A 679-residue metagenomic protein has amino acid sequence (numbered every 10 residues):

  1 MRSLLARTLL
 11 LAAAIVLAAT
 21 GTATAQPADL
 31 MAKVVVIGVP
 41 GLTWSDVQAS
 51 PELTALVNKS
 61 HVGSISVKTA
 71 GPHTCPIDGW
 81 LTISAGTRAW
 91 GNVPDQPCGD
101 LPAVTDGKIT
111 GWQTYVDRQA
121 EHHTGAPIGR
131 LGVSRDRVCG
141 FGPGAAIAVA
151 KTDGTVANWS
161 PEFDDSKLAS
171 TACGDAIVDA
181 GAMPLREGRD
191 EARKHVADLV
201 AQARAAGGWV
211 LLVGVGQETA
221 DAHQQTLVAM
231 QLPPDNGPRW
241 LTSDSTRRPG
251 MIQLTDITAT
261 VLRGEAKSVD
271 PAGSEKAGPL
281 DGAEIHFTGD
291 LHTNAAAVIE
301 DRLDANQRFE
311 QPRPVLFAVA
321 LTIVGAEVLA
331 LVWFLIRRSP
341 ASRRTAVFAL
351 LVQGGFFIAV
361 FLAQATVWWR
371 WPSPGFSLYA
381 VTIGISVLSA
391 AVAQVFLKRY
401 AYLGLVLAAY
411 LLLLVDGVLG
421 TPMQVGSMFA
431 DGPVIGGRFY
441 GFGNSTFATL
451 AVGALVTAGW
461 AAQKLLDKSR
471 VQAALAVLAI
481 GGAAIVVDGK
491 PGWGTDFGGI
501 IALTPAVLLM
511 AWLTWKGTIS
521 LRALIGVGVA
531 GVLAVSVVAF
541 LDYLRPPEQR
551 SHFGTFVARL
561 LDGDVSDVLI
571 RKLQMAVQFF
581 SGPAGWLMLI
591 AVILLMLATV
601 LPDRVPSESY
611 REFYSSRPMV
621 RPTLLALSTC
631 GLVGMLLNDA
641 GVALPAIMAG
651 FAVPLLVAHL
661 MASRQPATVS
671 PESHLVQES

Functional and structural regions predicted by a protein language model:
A25-Q311: Soluble extramembrane regions of membrane proteins in the secretory/endomembrane system
I285-H292, R338-F356, L397-Y410, S469-L478 (+2 more regions): Membrane-interfacial loop-to-transmembrane alpha-helix junctions, especially the N-terminal start
A295, I299-V434, S445-L465: Core alpha-helical transmembrane segments of integral membrane proteins
N306-F317, D431-A451, G492, V557-L587: Short aromatic-rich membrane-water interface segments that cap or initiate transmembrane helices in multi-pass membrane
T322-A330, Y379-L397, F442-Q463, A502-I519 (+2 more regions): Hydrophobic cores of alpha-helical transmembrane segments in multi-pass inner/ER membrane proteins, independent
A365-P372, D488-F497, L636-A643: Membrane-interface helix caps and helix-loop-helix hairpins in membrane proteins
A401-P422, G426-S427, D431-G432, I525-D562: Aromatic-rich transmembrane-lumenal/periplasmic boundary elements in polytopic membrane proteins
R522-V529, L533-V538, R550, T555-A558 (+2 more regions): Long, compositionally biased intrinsically disordered regions
